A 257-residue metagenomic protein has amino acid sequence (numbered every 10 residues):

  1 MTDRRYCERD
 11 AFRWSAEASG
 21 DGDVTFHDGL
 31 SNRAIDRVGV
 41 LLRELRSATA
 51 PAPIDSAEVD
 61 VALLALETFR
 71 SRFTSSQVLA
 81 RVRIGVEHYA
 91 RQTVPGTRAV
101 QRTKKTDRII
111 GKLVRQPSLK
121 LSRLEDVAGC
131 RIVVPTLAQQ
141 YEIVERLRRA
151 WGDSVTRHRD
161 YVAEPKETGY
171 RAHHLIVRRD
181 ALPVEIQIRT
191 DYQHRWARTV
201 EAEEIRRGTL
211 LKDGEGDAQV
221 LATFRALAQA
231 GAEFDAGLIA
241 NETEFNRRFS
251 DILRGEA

Functional and structural regions predicted by a protein language model:
T2-T74, L182-A257: An acidic, glycine-/histidine-flanked metal-binding catalytic module
V24-F26, S31, D60-R115: Surface-exposed, low-hydrophobicity interaction/linker segments
V82, Q140-R146: Hydrophobic side chains in well-ordered alpha-helices
V114-E125: Short, flexible, solvent-exposed loop/turn segments with mixed acidic/basic and small polar residues
E125-V127, Y170: Short connector loops at helix/strand junctions that flank enzyme active sites, especially segments positioning acidic
I132: Residue(s) in the substrate-gating loop at a strand-loop-helix junction that position the organic substrate next
P135-Q139: Helix N-cap motif at beta-to-alpha junctions
E145-R179, P183: Short Gly/Thr-rich strand-loop-strand
